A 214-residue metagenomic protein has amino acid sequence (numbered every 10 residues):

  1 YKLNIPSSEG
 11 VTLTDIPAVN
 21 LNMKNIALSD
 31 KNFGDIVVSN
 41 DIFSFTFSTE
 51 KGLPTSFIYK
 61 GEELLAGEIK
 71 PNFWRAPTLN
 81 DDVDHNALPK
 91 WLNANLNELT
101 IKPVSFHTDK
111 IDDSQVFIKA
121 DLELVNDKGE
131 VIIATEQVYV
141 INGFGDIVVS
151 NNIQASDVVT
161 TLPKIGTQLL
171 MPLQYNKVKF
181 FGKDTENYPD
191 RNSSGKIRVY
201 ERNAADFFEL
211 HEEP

Functional and structural regions predicted by a protein language model:
Y1: Short, aromatic- and glycine-rich surface loops/edge beta-strands on solvent-exposed regions
E9-P214: Beta-strand/loop-rich accessory regions of lumenal/periplasmic or secreted enzymes, predominantly carbohydrate-active
